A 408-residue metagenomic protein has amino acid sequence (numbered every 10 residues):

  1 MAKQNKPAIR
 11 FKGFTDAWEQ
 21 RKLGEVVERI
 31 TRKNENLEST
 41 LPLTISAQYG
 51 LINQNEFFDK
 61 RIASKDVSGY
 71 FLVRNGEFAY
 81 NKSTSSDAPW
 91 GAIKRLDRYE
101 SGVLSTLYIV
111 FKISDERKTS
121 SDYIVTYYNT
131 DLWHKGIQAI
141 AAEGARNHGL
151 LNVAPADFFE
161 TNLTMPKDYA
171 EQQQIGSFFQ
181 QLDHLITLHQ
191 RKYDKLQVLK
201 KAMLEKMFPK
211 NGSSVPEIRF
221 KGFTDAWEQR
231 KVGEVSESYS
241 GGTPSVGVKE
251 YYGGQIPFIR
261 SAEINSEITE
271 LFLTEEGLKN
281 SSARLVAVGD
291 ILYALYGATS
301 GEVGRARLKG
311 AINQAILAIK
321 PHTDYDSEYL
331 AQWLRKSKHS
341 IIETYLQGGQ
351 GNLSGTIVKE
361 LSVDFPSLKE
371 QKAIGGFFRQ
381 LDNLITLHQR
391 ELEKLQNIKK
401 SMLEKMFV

Functional and structural regions predicted by a protein language model:
M1-E19, D168-E228, K369-V408: Amphipathic alpha-helical segments with low aromatic content
K3-P7, G102-L107, A142-E171, G310-L317 (+1 more regions): A short glycine-rich beta-alpha junction/loop motif
R10-N34, R219-G242, E267: Non-catalytic DNA-recognition/assembly elements of restriction-modification systems
G24-V27, K118, N162, A287: IQ-motif-like calmodulin-binding regions
V27, K33-A63, V103-L104, G233-S236 (+2 more regions): DNA target-recognition patches
I62, S68, H148, N280-S281 (+1 more regions): A structural connector/turn signal
V67-K135, A154, R260-A262, E270-R335: A short beta-sheet element
Y127-N147, A331-G348: Charged, low-complexity intrinsically disordered regulatory segments in eukaryotic signaling
